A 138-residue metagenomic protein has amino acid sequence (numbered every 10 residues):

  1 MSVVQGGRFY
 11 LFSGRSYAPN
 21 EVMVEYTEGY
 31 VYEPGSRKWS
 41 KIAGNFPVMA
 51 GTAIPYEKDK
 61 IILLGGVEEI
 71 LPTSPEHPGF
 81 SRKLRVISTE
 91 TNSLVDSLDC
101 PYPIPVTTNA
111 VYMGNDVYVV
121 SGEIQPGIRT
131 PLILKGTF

Functional and structural regions predicted by a protein language model:
M1-F138: Kelch-like beta-propeller repeat domains
